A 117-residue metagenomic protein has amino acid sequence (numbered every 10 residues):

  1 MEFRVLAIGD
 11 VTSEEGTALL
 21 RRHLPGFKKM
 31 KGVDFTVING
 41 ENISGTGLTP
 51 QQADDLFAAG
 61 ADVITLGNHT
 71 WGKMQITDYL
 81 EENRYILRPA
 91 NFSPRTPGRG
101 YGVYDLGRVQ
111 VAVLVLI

Functional and structural regions predicted by a protein language model:
M1-I117: Acidic, metal/ion-coordinating pockets
